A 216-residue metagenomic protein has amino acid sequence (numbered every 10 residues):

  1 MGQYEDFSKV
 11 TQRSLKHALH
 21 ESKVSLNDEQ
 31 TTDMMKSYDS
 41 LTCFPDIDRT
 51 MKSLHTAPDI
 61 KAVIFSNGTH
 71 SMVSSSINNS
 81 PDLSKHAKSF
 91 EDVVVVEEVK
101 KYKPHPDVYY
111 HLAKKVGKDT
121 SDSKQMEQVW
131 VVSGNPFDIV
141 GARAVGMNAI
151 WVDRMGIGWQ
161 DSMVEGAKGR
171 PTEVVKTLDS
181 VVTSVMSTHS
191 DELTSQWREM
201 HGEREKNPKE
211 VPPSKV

Functional and structural regions predicted by a protein language model:
M1-D33: A metal-dependent, Asp-based hydrolase signature
E21-L26, A57, D82-K88: Short helix-capping segments at alpha-helix termini
V24-S25, S40, Y102: Helix-turn-helix-type domain boundary/helix-start signal
T32-L41: Surface-exposed cleft-lining segments at the edges of enzyme active sites
D48, K52, F65-V216: Asp-based, Mg2+/Mn2+-dependent phosphohydrolase catalytic module
P58-D59, G146: Glycine-centered short loops/turns at secondary-structure junctions
